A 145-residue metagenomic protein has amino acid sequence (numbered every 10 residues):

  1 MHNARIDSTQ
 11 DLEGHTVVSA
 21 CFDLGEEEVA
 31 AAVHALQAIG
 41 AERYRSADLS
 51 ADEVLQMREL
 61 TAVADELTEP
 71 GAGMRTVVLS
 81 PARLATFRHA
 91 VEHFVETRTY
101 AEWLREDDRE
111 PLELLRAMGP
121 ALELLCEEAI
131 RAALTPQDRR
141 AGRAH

Functional and structural regions predicted by a protein language model:
M1-H145: Positively charged, low-complexity terminal tracts and the immediately adjacent first secondary-structure elements
